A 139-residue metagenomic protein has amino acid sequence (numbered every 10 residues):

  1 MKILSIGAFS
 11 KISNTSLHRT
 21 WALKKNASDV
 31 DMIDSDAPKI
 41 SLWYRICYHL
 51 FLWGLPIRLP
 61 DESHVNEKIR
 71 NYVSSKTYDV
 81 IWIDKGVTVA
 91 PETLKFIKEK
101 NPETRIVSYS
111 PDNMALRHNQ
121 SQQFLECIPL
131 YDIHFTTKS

Functional and structural regions predicted by a protein language model:
M1-S10: Nucleotide-activated donor-dependent transferases that construct or modify glycoconjugates
G7, S16-A22, N26, I33-S139: Extended catalytic core of nucleotide-activated donor transferases of GT-like folds
I12-N14: Glycine- and acidic-residue-enriched helix-capping/strand-helix junction motifs
